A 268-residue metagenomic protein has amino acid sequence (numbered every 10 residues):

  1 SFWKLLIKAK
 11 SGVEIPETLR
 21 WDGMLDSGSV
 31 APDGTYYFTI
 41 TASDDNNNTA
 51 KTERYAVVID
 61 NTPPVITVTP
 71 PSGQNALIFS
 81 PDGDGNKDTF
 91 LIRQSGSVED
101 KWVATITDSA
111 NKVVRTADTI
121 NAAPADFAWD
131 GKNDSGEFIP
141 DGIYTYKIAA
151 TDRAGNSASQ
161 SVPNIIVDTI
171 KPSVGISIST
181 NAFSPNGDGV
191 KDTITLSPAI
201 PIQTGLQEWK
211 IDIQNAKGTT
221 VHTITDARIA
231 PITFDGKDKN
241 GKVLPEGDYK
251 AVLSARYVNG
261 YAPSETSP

Functional and structural regions predicted by a protein language model:
S1-P268: Short loop/turn motifs at secondary-structure boundaries
